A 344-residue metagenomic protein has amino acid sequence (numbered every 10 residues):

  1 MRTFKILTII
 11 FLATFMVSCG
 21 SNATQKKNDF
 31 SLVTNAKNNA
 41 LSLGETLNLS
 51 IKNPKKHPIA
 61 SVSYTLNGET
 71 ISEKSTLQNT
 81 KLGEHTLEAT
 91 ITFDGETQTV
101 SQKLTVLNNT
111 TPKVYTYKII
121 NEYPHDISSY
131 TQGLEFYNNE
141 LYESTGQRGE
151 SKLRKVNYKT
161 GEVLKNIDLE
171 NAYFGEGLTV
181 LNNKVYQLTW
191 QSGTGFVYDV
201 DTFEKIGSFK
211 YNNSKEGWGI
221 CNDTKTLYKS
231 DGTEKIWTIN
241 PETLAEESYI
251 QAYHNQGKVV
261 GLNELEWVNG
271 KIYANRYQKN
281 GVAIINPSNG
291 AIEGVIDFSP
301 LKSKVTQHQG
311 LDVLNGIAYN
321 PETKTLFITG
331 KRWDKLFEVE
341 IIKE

Functional and structural regions predicted by a protein language model:
F15-S18: C-terminal motif of bacterial Sec signal peptides marking the signal peptidase cleavage site
G20-N22: Bacterial signal peptide processing site
L107-S128, Y158-L164: A short helix->beta-strand "capping" segment at the edge of beta-propeller domains
K118-P124, E162-D168, E204-K210, S248-G257 (+2 more regions): A short beta-strand motif characteristic of beta-propeller blades
I120-K152, N166-T179, G330-R332: Beta-strand-rich domains and repeat architectures in extracellular enzymes and scaffolds, especially beta-propellers
I127-N138, N171-N182, N212-T224, Q256-V268 (+1 more regions): Beta-rich, blade/repeat-based domains predominating in secreted/periplasmic proteins but also intracellular
E143-R148, Q187-S192, L227-T233, A274-Q278 (+1 more regions): Conserved beta-strand positions in repeat-built beta-propeller and related beta-rich domains
V156-G161, D199-F203, P241-L244, N286-A291 (+1 more regions): Short loop/turn segments that connect beta-strands within beta-propeller blades
